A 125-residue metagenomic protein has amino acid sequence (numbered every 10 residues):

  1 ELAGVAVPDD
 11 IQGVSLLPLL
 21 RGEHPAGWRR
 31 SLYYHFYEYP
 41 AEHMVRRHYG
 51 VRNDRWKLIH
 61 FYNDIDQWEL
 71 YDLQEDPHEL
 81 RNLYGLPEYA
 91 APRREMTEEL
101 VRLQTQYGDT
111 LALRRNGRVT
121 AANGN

Functional and structural regions predicted by a protein language model:
L2-E69, L73, A91, E99 (+2 more regions): C-terminal cap/loop subdomain of S1 sulfatases and analogous C-terminal strand-loop tails that border
D76: Intrinsically disordered, low-complexity polar regions and short flexible loop motifs
N82-G85: Phosphate-coordinating loops and pocket residues in cytosolic domains that bind phosphorylated ligands
R118: Conserved catalytic core of two-metal-ion nucleotidyltransferases
